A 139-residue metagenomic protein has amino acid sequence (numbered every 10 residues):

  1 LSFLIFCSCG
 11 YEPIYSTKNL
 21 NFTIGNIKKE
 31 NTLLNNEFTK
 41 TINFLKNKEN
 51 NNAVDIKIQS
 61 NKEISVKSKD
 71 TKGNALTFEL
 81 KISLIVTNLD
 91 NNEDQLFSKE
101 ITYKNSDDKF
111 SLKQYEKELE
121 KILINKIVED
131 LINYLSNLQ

Functional and structural regions predicted by a protein language model:
L1-S2, I124: Hydrophobic H-region at the start of alpha-helical membrane spans
F3-G25: Bacterial Sec signal peptide processing site at the extreme N-terminus
C9, K29, D94-L96: Intrinsically disordered, low-complexity linear regions
K18, N52-V54: Outer-envelope beta-barrel architecture signal
K18-T39: Post-signal peptide N-terminal segment of mature Sec-exported envelope proteins
N19, E120-Q139: Compositionally biased, intrinsically disordered linkers/stalks adjacent to structured regions
T39-L45, N50, K57-L96, E100-K121 (+2 more regions): Surface-exposed short loop/turn segments
